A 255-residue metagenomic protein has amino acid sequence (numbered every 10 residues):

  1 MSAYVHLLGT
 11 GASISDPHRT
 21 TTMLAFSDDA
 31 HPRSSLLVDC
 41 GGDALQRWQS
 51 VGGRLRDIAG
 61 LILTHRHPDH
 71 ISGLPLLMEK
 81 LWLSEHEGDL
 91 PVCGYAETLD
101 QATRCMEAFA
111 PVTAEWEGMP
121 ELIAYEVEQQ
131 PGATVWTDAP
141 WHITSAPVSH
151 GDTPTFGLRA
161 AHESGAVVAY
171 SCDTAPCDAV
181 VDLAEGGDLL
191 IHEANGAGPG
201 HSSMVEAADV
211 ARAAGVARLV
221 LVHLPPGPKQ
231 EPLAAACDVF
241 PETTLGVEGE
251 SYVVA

Functional and structural regions predicted by a protein language model:
M1-Y170, A234-V254: Binuclear metal-dependent hydrolase catalytic cores
A175-A255: Cap/insert and terminal regions of metallo-dependent hydrolase folds
